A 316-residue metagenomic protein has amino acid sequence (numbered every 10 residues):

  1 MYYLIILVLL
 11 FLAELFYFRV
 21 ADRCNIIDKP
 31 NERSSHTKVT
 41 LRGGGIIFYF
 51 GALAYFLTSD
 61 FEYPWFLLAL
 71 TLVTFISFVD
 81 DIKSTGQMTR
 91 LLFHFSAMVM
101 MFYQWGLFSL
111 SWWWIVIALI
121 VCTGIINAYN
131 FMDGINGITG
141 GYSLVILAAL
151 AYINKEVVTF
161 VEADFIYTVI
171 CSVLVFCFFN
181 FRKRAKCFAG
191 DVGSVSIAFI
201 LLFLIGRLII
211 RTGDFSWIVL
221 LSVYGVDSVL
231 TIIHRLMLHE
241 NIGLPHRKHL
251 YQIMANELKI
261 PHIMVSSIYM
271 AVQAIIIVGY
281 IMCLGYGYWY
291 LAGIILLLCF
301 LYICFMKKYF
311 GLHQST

Functional and structural regions predicted by a protein language model:
M1-V229: "…together with the soluble PPM/PP2C metallo-phosphatase catalytic core" -> "…together with the soluble PPM/PP2C
I210-T316: C-terminal membrane-associated helical module and adjoining short loops/tails
